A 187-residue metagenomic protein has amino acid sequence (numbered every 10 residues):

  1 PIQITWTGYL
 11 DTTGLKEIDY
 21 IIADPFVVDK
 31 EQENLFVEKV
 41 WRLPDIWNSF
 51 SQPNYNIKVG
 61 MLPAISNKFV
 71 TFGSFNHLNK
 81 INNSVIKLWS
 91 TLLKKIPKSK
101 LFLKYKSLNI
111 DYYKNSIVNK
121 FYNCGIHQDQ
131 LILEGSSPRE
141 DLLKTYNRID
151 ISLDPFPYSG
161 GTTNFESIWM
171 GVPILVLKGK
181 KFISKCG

Functional and structural regions predicted by a protein language model:
P1-L62: Active-site-proximal region of nucleotide-activated glycan assembly enzymes, centered on histidine/acidic-rich loops
P1-T5, I22, F102, D154 (+1 more regions): Structural detector of well-ordered beta-strand residues that form the stable sheet scaffold of enzyme domains
W6-G8, Y105, T162, K178: Glycine-rich, histidine-containing beta strand-loop boundary motifs that form or position
D11, F26-V28, W47-N48, H77-K80 (+5 more regions): Short, glycine-/Ser/Thr-/acidic-enriched flexible segments
E17, T145-R148: Alpha-helix C-terminal capping/helix-to-coil transition sites in glycosyltransferase folds
I46-P138: Conserved catalytic-core segment of nucleotide-activated headgroup transferases in glycan assembly
E140-L142, T163: Short acidic active-site motifs
N147, I151, P155-G187: Catalytic binding pocket for nucleotide-activated donors in carbohydrate/polymer assembly enzymes
